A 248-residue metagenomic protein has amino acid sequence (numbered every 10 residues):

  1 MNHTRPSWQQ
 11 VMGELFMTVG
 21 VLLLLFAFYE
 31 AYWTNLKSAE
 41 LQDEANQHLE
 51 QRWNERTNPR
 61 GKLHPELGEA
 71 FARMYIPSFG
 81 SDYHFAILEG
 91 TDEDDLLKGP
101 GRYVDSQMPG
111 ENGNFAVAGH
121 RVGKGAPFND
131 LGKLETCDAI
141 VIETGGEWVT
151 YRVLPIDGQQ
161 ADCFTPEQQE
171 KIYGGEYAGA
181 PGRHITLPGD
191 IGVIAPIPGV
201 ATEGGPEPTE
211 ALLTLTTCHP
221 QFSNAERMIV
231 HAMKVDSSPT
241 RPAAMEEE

Functional and structural regions predicted by a protein language model:
M1-M12: Terminal targeting segments of Actinobacterial cell-envelope proteins
Q10-V11, F16-E248: Solvent-exposed, non-transmembrane regions of membrane-associated and secreted proteins
